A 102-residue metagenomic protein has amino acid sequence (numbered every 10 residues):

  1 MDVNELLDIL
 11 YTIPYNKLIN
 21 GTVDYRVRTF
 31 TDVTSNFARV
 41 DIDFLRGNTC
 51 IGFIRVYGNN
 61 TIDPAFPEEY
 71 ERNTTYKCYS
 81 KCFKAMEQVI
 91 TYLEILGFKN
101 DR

Functional and structural regions predicted by a protein language model:
M1-D2, E94-R102: Short intrinsically disordered terminal tails
M1-D41, T75, F83-M86: Negatively charged, low-complexity tracts enriched in Asp/Glu with abundant Ser/Thr
Y15-L18, N48-C50, F98-D101: Structural alpha-beta junctions
R39-A85: Intrinsically disordered, low-complexity regulatory segments enriched in Ser/Thr/Pro and charged residues
M86-V89, L93: Short amphipathic C-terminal alpha-helix that caps PH/PH-like domains
